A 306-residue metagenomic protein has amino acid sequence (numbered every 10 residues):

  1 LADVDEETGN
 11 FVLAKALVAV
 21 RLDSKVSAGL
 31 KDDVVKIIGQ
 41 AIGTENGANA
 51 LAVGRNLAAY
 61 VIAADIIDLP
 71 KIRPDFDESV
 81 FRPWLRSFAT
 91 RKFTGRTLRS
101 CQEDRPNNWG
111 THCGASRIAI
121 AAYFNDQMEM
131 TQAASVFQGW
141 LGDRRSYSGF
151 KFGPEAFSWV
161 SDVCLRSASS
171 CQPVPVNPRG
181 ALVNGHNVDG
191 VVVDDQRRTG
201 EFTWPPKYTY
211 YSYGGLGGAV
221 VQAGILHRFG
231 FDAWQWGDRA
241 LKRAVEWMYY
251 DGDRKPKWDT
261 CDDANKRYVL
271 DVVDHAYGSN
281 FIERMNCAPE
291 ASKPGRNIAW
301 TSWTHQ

Functional and structural regions predicted by a protein language model:
L1, N108, S302-Q306: N-terminal module-boundary/linker segments of secreted carbohydrate-active enzymes
A2-F229: Aromatic-lined, polymer-binding surfaces characteristic of secreted/periplasmic polysaccharide-degrading enzymes
K207, R228, A233-Q306: CBM-like carbohydrate-recognition segments
